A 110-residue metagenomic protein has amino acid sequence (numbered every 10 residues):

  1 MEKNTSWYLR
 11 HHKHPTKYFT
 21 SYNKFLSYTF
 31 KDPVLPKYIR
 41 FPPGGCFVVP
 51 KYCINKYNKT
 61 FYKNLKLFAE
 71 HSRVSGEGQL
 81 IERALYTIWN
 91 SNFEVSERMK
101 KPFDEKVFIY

Functional and structural regions predicted by a protein language model:
M1-Y110: ER/Golgi luminal nucleotide-sugar-dependent glycosyltransferases, focusing on the catalytic module
